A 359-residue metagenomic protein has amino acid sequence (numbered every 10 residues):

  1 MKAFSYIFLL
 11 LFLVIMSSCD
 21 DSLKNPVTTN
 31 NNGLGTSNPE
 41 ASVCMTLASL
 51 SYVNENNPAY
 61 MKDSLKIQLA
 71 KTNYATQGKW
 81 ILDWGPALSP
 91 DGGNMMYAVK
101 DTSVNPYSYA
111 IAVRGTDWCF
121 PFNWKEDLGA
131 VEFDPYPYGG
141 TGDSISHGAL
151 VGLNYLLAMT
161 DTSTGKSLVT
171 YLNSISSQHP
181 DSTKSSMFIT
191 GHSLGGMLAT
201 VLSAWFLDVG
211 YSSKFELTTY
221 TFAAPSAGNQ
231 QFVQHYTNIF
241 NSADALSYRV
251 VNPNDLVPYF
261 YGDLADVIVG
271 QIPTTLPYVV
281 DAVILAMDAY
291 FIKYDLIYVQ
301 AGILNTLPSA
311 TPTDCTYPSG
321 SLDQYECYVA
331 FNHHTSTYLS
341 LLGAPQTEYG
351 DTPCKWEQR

Functional and structural regions predicted by a protein language model:
A3, L9, L13-T36: Bacterial Sec-dependent N-terminal signal peptides
L23-V104, R114: N-terminal low-complexity, Ser/Thr- and acidic-residue-enriched intrinsically disordered segments
E55-N57, C119-F122, P258-Y259: Short, solvent-exposed loop/turn elements at domain surfaces
P58-A87, F133-I175, Q271-L285, A289-Y290 (+1 more regions): Surface-exposed intrinsically disordered loops and tails
L82-T190, G210-E216, D244: A conserved cap/lid and substrate-binding interface adjacent to the catalytic center of lipid-processing enzymes
N173-F260, L264: Serine-dependent carboxylesterase/thioesterase catalytic core of lipase-like alpha/beta-hydrolase/SGNH enzymes
V233-R359: Lipolytic serine-hydrolase domain surface
